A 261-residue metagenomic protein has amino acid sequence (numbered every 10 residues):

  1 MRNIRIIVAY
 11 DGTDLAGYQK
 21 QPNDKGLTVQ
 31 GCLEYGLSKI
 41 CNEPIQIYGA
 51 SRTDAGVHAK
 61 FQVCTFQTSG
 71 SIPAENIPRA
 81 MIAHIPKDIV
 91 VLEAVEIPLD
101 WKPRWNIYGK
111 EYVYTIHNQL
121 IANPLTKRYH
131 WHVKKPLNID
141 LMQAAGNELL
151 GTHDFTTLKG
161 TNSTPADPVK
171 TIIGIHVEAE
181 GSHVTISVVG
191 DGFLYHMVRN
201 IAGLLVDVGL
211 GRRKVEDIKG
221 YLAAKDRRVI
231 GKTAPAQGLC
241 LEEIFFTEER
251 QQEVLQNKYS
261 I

Functional and structural regions predicted by a protein language model:
M1-I261: Structured-RNA-binding interfaces characteristic of tRNA pseudouridine synthases
